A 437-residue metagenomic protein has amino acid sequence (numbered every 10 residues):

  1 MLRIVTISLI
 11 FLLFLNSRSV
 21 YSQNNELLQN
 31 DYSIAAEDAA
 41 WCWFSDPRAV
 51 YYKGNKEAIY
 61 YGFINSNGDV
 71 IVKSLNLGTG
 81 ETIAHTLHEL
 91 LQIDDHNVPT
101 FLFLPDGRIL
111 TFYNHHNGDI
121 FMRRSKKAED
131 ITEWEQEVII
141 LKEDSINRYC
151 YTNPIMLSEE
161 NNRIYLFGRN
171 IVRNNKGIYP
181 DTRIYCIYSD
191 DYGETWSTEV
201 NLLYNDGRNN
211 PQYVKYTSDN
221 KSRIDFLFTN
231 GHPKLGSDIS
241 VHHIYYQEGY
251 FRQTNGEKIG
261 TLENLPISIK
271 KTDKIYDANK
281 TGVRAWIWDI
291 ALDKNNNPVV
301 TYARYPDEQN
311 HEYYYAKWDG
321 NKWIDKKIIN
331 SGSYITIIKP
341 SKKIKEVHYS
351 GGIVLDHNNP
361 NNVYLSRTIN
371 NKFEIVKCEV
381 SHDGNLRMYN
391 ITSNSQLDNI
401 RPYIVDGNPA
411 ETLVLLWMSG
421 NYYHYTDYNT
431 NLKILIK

Functional and structural regions predicted by a protein language model:
M1-N24: Bacterial Sec-dependent N-terminal signal peptides
N24-K437: Extracellular, repeat-based ectodomains that mediate carbohydrate processing or recognition
